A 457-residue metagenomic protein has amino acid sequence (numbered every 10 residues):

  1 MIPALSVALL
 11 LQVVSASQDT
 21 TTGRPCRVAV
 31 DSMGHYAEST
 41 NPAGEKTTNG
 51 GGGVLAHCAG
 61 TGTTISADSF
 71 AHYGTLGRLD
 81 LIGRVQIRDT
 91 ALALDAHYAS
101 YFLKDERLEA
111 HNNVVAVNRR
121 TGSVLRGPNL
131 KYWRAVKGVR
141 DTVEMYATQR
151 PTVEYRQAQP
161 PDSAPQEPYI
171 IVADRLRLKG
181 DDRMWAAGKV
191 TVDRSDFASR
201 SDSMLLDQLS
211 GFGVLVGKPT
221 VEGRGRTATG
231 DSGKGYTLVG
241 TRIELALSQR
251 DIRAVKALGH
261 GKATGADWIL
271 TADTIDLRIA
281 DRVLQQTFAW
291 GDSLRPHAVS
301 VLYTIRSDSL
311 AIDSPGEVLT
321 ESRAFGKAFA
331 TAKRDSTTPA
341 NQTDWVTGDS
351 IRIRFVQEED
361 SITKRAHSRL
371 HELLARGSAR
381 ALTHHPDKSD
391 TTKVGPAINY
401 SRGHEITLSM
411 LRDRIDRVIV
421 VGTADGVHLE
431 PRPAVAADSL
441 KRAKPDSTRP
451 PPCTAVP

Functional and structural regions predicted by a protein language model:
M1-Q12: Bacterial N-terminal signal peptides
L10-P457: N-terminal amphipathic/hydrophobic interface segments
